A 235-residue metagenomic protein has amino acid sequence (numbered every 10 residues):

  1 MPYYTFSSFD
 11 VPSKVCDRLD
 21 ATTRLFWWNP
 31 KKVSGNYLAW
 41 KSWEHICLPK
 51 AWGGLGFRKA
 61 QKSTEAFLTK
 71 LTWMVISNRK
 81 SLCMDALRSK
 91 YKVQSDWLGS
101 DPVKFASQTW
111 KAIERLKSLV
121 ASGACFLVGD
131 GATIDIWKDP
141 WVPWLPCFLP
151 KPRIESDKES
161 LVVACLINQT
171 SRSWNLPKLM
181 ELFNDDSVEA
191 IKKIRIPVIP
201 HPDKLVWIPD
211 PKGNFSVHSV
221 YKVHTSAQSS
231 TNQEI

Functional and structural regions predicted by a protein language model:
M1-I235: A helix-boundary/hinge signal
